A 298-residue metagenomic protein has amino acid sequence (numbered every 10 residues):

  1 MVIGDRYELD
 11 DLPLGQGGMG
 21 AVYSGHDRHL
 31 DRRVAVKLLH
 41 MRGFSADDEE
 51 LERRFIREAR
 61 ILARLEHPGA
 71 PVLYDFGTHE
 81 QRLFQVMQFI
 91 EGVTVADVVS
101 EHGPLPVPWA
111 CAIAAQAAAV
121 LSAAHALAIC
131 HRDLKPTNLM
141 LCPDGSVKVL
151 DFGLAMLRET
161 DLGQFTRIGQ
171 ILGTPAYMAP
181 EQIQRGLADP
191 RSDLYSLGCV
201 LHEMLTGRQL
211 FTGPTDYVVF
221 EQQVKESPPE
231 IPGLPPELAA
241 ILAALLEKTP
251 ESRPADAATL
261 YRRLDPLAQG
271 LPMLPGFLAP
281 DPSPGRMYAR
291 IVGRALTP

Functional and structural regions predicted by a protein language model:
D10-G18, V22: Protein kinase glycine-rich loop
H40-R64: AlphaC helix of the eukaryotic protein kinase fold
F44-E49, P143-L187: Activation segment of protein kinases
F76: Activation-segment/catalytic-loop signature of the eukaryotic protein kinase fold
E80-T94, V98: Conserved short submotifs of the Hanks-type protein kinase catalytic core that shape the nucleotide-binding pocket
I113-A114: Activation segment signature within eukaryotic-like protein kinase domains
A117-I129: Protein kinase catalytic-loop region centered on the HRD/HxD motif
